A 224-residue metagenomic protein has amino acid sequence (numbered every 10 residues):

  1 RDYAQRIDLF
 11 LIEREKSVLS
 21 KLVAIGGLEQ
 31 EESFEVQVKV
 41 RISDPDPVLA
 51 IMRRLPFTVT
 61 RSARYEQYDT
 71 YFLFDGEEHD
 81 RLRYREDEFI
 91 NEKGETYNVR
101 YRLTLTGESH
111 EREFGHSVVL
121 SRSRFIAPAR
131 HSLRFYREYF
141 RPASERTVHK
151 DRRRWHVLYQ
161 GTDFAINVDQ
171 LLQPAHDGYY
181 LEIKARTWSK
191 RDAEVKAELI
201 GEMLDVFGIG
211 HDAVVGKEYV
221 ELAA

Functional and structural regions predicted by a protein language model:
R1-D2, E182: Short helix/strand-capping connector loops at secondary-structure junctions
D2-G161, I209-A224: N-terminal strand-loop-strand beta-hairpin
E113-V118, D177-G178, D192-E194: A short, polar/proline- and glycine-enriched secondary-structure boundary/capping micro-motif
H131, K150, G178, V195-L199: Residues forming well-ordered secondary-structure scaffolds
R146-T187: Conserved, surface-exposed functional patches that form binding/active-site neighborhoods
A185-E218: Mixed-charge, glycine-accented linear interaction segment located at domain edges/termini
